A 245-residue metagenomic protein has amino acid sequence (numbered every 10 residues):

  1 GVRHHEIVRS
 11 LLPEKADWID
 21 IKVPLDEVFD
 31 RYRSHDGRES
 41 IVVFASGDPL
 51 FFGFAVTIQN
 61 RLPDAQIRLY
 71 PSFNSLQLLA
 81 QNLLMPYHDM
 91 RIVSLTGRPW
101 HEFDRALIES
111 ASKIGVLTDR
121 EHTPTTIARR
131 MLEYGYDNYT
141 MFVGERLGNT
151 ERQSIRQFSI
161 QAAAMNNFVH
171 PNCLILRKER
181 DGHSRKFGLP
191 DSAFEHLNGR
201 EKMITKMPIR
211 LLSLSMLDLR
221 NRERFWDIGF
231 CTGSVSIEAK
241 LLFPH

Functional and structural regions predicted by a protein language model:
G1-R68, Q77: Class I S-adenosyl-L-methionine
V28-D36, E102-I108, A163-A164: Short amphipathic alpha-helix with an adjacent loop that forms part of the alpha/beta core around
E39-I41, A111-E201: A contiguous loop/helix-start segment that scaffolds small-molecule binding in enzyme catalytic cores
L50-A111: Class I SAM-dependent methyltransferase SAM-binding "motif I" and its flanking Rossmann-like core
L107, S215-R220, L241-L242: Glycine-rich helix-loop-beta junction characteristic of Rossmann-like nucleotide cofactor-binding loops
I204-N221: Conserved alpha-helix/loop element of class I SAM-dependent methyltransferases that forms part of the SAM/SAH-binding
R222-C231: Conserved class I S-adenosyl-L-methionine
T232-P244: Conserved SAM-binding loop of SAM-dependent methyltransferases across substrates and taxa, primarily the Class I
